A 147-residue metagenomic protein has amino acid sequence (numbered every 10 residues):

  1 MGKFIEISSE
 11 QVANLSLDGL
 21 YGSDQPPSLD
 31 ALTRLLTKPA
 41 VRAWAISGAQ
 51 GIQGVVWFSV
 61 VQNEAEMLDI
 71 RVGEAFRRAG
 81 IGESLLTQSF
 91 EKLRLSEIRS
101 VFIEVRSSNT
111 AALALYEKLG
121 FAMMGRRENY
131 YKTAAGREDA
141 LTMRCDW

Functional and structural regions predicted by a protein language model:
G2-A75, E83-Q88, K92, S96 (+2 more regions): Acetyl-CoA-dependent GNAT
P26, A79, A134-R137: Non-catalytic, surface-exposed connector residues within folded enzymatic/regulatory domains
E64, S100-F102, T142: Structural preference for beta-strand elements that scaffold enzyme active sites
I70, L113-L115, G136-E138: Short secondary-structure transition/capping segments
G73-T87, L95-S96, S100, R106-A114 (+2 more regions): Conserved glycine-rich acetyl-CoA-binding loop
E104, A122-E138: Conserved catalytic-core motifs of GNAT/GCN5-like acyltransferases
R137-W147: Terminal substrate-recognition subdomain of acyl/acetyltransferases
